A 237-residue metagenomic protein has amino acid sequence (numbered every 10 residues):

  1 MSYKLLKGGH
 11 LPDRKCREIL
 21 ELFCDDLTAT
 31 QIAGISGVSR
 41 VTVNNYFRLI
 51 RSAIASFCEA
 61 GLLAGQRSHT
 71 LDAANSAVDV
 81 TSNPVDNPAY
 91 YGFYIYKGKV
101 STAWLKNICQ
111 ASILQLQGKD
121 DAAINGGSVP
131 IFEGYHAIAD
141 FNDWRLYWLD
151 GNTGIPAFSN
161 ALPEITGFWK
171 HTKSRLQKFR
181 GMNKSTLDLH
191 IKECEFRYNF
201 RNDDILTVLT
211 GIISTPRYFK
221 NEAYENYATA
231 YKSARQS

Functional and structural regions predicted by a protein language model:
M1-S237: Residue-level recognition of single "structural anchor" positions that define or cap local secondary structure
